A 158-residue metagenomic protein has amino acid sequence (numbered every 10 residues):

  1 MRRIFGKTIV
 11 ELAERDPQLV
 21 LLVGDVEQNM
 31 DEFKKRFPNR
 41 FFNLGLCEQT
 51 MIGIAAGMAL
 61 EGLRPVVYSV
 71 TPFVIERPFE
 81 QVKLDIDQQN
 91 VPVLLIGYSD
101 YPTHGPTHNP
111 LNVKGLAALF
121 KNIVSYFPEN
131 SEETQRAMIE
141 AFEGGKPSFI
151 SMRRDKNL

Functional and structural regions predicted by a protein language model:
M1-L158: Thiamine diphosphate
